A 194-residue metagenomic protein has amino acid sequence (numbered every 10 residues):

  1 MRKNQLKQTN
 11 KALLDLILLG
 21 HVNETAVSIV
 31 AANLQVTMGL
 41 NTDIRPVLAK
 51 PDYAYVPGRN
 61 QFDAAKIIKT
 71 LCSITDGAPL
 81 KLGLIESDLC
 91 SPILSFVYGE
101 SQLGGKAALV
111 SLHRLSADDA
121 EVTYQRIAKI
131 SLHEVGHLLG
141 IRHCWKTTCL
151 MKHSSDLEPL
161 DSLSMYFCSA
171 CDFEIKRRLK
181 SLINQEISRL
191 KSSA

Functional and structural regions predicted by a protein language model:
M1-T9: Short boundary motifs at domain starts and secondary-structure transition points
Q5, L71-S73, L157: Residues embedded in well-ordered secondary-structure elements
N10-V22: Fold-level signature of zinc-dependent metallopeptidase catalytic domains
I17-G20, Y98-R126, R142-A194: Metalloprotease/metallohydrolase-associated module, dominated by Zn2+-dependent proteases
G20-S131, L138, R142: Metzincin-family zinc-dependent endopeptidase catalytic domain
